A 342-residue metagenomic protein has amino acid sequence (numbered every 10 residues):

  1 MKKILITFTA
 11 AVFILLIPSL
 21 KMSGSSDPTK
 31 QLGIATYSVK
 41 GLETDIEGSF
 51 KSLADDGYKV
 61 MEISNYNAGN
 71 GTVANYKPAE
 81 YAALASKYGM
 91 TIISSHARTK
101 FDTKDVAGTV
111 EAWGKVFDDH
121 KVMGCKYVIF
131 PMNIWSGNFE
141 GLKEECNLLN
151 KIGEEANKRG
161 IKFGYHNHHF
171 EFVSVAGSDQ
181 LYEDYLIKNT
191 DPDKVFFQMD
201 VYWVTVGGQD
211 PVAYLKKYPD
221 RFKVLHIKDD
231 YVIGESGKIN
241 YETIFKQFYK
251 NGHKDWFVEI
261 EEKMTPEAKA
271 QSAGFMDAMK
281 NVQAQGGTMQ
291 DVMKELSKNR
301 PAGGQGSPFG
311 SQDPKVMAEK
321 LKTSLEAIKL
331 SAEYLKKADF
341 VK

Functional and structural regions predicted by a protein language model:
M1-P28: Bacterial Sec-dependent N-terminal signal peptides
F13-S19, H96-K100, T190-Y202: A broad helix-preferring feature
S25-G33, S38, T44-D56, E183-M199 (+1 more regions): Histidine-acidic metal/acid-base catalytic patches
S26-P28, S49-D55, V73-S94, E111-G124 (+4 more regions): Acidic (Asp/Glu)-rich catalytic clusters
Y37-I46, S64-K77, T99-V110, I134-K143 (+4 more regions): Acidic-and-aromatic substrate-binding clefts and catalytic sites of carbohydrate-active enzymes
S52, D56-A74, M90, S94-F101 (+1 more regions): N-terminal substrate-binding region of glycoside hydrolase catalytic domains
N67, D102-F196, W203, G303 (+2 more regions): Active-site acidic/histidine proton-transfer and metal-coordination neighborhood in alpha/beta enzyme cores
